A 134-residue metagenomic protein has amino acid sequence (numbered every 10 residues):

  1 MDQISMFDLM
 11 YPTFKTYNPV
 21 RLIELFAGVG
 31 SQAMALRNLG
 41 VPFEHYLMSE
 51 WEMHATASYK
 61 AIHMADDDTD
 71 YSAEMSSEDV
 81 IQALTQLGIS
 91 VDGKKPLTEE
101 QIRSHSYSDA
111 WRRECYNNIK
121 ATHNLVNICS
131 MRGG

Functional and structural regions predicted by a protein language model:
M1-G134: Conserved active-site and SAM-binding loop architecture of S-adenosyl-L-methionine-dependent nucleic-acid
